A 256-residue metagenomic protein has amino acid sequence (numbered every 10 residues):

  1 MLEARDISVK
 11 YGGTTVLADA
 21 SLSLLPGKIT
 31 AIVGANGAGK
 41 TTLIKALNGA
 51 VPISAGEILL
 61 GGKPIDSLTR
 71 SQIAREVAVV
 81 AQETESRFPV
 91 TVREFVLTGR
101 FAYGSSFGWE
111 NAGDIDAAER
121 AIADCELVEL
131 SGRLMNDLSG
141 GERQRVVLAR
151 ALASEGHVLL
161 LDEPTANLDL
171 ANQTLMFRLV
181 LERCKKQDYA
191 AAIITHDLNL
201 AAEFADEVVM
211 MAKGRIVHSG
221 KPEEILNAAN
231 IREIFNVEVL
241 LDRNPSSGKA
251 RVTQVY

Functional and structural regions predicted by a protein language model:
V33-A35: The feature captures the beta-strand-to-loop junction immediately N-terminal to the Walker
N48: Helix-to-loop junction immediately C-terminal to a conserved catalytic motif
G56-P64, I73: Conserved ABC transporter NBD signature motif
L97, A112-L130, E155: Conserved ABC ATPase "signature" region
G108, L134-L138, E142: Conserved ABC ATPase signature
L159-E163: Catalytic Walker B motif of ABC-type/P-loop ATPase nucleotide-binding domains
